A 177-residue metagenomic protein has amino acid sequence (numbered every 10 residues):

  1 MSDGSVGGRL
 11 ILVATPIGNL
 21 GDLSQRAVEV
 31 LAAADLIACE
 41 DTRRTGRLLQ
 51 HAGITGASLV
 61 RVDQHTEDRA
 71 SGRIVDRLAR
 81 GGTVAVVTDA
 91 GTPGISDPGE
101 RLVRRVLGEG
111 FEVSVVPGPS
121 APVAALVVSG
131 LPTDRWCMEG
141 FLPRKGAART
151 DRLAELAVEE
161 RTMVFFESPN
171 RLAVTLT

Functional and structural regions predicted by a protein language model:
M1-Q64: Glycine-rich, flexible N-terminal cofactor/catalytic loop recognition
S2-G8, S120-T177: Beta-strand/loop-alpha-helix module characteristic of Rossmann-like adenine-cofactor folds
G8-L10, R80-A85, R161-T162: Loop/turn-to-beta-strand initiation segments
I17-L20, D89-P93, P169-R171: Short glycine-rich anion-binding loops that position phosphate/pyrophosphate groups of nucleotides and phosphorylated
L31-I37, G110-S114, T162-M163: Short active-site oxyanion
C39-E40, D97, F166: Short beta-strand scaffold positions
V60-R69, L142-G146: Conserved helicase motor
A79-E139: Short glycine-cluster motifs
